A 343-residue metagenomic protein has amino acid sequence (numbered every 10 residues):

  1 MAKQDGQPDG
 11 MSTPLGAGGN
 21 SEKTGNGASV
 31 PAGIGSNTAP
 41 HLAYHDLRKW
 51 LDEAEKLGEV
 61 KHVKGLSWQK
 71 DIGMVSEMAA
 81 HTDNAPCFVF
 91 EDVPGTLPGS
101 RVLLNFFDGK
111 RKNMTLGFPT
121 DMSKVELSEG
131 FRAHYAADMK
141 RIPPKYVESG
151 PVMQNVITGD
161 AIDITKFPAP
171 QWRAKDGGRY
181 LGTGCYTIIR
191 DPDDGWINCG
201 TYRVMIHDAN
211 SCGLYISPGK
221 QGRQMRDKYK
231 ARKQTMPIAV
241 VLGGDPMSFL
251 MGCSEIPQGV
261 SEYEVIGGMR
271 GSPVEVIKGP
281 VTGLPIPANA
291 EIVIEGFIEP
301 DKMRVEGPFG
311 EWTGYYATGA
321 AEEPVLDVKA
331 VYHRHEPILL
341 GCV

Functional and structural regions predicted by a protein language model:
K3, K23-N26, V30-V325, K329-V343: Extended, highly charged
Q4, P8: Cationic, low-complexity basic patches in intrinsically disordered or flexible, solvent-exposed regions
M11-S12, G16-G18, S29-A32: Short, low-complexity intrinsically disordered segments enriched in A/P/G/S/L with frequent Arg, especially at protein
